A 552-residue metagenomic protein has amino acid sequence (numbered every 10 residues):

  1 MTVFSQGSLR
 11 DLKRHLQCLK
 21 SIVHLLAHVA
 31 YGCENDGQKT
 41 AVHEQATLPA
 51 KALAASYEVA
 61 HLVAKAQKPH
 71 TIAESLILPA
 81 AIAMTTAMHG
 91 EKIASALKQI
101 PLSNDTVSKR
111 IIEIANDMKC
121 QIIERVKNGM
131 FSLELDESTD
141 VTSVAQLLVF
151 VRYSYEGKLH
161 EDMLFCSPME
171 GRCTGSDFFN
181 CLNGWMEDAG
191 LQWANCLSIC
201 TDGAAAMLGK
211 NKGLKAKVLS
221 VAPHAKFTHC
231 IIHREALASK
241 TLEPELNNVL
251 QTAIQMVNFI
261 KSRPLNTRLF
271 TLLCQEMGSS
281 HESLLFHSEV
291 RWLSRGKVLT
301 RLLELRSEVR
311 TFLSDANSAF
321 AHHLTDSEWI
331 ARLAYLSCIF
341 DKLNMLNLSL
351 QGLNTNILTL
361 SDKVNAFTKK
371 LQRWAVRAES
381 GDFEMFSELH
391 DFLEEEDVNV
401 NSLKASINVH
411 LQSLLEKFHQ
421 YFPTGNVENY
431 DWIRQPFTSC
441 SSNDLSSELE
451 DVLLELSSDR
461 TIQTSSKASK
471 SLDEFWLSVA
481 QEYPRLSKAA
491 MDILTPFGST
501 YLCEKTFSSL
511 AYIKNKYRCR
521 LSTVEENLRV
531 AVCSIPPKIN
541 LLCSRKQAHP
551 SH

Functional and structural regions predicted by a protein language model:
M1-H552: Alpha-helical structural modules in large enzymes and assemblies
